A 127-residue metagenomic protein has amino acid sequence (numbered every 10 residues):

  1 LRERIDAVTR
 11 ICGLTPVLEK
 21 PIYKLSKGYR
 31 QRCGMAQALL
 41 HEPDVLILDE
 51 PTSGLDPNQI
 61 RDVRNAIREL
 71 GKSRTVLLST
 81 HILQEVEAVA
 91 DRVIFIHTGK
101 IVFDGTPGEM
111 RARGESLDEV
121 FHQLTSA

Functional and structural regions predicted by a protein language model:
L1-H97, V102-F103: ABC transporter nucleotide-binding domains
K100-H122: Conserved beta-strand-loop-alpha-helix hinge in the C-terminal portion of ABC ATPase nucleotide-binding domains
